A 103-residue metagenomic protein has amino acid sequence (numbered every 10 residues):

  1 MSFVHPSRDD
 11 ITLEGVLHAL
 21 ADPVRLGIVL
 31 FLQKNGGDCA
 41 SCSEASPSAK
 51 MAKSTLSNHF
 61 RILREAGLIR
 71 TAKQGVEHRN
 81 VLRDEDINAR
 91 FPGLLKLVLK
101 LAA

Functional and structural regions predicted by a protein language model:
M1-T12, L30-N35, R83-A103: Amphipathic alpha-helical dimerization/coiled-coil segments that flank or bridge DNA-binding/regulatory modules
T12-L13, R25, R61-I62: Low-complexity, compositionally biased segments
G15-M51, Q74-A89: N-terminal helix-turn-helix DNA-binding core of bacterial DNA-binding proteins
D22, H59, P92: Conserved acidic functional residues
C42-A66: Canonical helix-turn-helix DNA-binding module
R64-Q74: A short, conserved structural fragment
